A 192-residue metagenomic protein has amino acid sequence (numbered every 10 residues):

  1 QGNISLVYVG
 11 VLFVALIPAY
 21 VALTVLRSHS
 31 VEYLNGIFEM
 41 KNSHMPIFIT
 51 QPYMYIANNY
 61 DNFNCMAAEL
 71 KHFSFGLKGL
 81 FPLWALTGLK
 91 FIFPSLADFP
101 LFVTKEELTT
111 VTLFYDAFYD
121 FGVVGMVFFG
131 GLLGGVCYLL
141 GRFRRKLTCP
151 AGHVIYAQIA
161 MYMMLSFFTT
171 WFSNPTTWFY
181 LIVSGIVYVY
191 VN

Functional and structural regions predicted by a protein language model:
G2-F13: Membrane-interfacial entry segments at the cytosolic side of transmembrane helices
L6-Y8, E106-N192: Hydrophobic alpha-helical segments
F13-P18, I159-M163: Hydrophobic alpha-helical transmembrane segments of multi-pass integral membrane proteins
P18-L133: Small-residue-enriched transmembrane helix-hairpin modules in multi-pass membrane proteins
